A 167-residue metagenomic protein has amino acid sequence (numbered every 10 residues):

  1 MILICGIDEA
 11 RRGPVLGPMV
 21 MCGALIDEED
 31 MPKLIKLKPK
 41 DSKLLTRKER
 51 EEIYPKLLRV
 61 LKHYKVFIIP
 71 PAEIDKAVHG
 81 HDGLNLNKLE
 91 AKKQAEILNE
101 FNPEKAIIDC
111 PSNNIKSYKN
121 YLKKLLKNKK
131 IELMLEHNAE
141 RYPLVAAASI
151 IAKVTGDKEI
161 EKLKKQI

Functional and structural regions predicted by a protein language model:
M1-C5, E9-V20, A24-I167: Acidic (Asp/Glu) carboxylate-rich active-site/surface patches
